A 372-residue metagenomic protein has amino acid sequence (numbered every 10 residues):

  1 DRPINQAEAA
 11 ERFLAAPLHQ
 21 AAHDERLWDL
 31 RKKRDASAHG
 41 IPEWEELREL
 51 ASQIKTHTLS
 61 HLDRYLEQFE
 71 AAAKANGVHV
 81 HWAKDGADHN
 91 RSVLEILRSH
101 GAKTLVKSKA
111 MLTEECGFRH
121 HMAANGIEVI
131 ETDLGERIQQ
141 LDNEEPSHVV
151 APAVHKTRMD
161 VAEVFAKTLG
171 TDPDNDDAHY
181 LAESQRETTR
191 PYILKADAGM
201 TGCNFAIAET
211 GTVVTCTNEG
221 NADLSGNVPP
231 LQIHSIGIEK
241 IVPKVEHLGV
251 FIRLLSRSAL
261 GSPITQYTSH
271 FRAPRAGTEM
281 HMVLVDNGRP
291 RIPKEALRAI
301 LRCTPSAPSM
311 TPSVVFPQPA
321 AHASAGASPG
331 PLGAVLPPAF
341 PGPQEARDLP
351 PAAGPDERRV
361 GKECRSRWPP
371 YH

Functional and structural regions predicted by a protein language model:
D1, S309, H372: C-terminal, active-site-flanking charged/polar segments
D1-L297: The feature marks the mature, well-folded catalytic cores of soluble enzymes
Y267, R275-I300, F316-P355, R359-K362 (+1 more regions): Ferredoxin-type iron-sulfur electron-transfer modules in oxidoreductases and energy-metabolism complexes
R302-P305: N-terminal pre-triad scaffold of radical SAM enzymes
A307, V314-P317: Accessory "access/gating" subregions that flank catalytic or transport cores
P308-T311, P329: Activation/maturation switch segments at domain boundaries
